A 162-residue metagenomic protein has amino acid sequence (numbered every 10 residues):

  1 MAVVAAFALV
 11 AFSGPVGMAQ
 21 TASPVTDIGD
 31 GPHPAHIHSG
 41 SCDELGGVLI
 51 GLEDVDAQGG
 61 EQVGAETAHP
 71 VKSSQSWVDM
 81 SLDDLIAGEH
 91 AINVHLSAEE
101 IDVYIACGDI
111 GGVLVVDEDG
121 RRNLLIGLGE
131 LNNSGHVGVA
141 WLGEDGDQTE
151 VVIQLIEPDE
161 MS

Functional and structural regions predicted by a protein language model:
A2-S13: Bacterial N-terminal signal peptides
G14-S162: N-terminal leader/targeting pre-sequences
